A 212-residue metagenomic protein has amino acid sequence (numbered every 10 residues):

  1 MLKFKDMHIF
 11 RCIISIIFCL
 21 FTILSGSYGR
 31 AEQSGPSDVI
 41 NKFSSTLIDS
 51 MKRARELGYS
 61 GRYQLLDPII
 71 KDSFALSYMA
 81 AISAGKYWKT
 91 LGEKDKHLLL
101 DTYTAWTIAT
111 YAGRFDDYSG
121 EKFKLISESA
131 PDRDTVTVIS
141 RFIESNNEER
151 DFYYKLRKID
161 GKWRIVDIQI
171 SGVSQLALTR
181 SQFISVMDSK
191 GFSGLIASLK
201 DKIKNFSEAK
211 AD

Functional and structural regions predicted by a protein language model:
M1-F10: N-terminal secretory signal peptides that target proteins for export/translocation
I13-L24: Bacterial N-terminal signal peptides
G26-A31: Sec/Tat signal peptide C-region and signal peptidase I cleavage site
Q33-Y111: Early exported N-terminus immediately downstream of N-terminal targeting peptides
S34-G35, D49, R53-S60, T90-K94 (+6 more regions): Surface-exposed, polar/charged faces of alpha-helical domains in mature secreted/periplasmic/lumenal proteins
A109-R150, K202-D212: Surface-exposed, charged secondary-structure patches
D151-A177: Short beta-strand edge/turn micro-motifs at domain boundaries
I170-D212: Low-complexity, intrinsically disordered terminal/linker segments enriched in charged and Gly/Pro repeats
